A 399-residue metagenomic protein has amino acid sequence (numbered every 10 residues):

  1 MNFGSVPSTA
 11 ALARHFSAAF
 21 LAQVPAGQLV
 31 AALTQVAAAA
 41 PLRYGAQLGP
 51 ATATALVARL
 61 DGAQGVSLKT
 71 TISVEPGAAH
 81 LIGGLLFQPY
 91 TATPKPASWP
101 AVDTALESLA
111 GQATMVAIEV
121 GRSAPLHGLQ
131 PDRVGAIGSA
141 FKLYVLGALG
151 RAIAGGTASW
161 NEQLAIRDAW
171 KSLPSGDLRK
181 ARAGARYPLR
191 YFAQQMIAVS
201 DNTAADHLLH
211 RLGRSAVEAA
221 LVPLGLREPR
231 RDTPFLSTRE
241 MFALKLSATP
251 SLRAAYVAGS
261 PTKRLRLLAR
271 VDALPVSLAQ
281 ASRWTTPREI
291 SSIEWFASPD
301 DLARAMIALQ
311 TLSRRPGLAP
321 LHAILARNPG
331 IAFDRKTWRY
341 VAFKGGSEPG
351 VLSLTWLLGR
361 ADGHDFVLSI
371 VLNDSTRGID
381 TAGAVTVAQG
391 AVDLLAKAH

Functional and structural regions predicted by a protein language model:
M1-N2, F16-A22, T91-A92, G128-I137 (+6 more regions): Second-shell loop/turn segments in exported
V6-A53: Short solvent-exposed beta->alpha transition segments
G49-W99, T386, G390: Exposed beta-sheet edge and beta->alpha loop/turn motif
P76, P89-L109, G213, Q280-H399: Structured C-terminal helix/loop/strand segments within mature extracytoplasmic catalytic/sensor domains
Q88-A136: Beta-lactamase-like hydrolase cores
P94, A183-L274, D300: Active-site-adjacent helix/loop patches that line small-molecule binding or acyl-intermediate pockets
A136-L164, M196, L368: Active-site SXXK
G155-R182: Short, glycine/proline-biased beta-turn/loop segments that scaffold the active-site neighborhood
